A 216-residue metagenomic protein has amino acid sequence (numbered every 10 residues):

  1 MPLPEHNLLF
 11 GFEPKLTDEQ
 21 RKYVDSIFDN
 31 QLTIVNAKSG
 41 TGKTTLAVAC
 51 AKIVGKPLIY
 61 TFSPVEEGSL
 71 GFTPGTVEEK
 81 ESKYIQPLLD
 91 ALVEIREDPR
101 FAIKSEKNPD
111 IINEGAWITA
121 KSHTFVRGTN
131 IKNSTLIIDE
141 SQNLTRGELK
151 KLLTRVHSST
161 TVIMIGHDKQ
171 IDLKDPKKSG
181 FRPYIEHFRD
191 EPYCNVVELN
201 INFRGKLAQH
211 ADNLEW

Functional and structural regions predicted by a protein language model:
M1-L8: Charged, amphipathic alpha-helical linker segments immediately N-terminal to NTP-binding catalytic cores
F12-D29: N-terminal pre-P-loop "Q-motif" helix
I34-N108, L173-P192: Conserved P-loop
L46-C50, E148-R155: A short acidic, amphipathic alpha-helical/loop segment
E97, K150-I163: Conserved catalytic/switch belt of AAA+ P-loop NTPases
E114-K151: Conserved RecA-like ASCE ATPase "motif II neighborhood" in helicase/translocase motors
D139, T161-H167: Structural recognition of the conserved hydrophobic beta-strand(s) that form the central parallel beta-sheet of P-loop
Y184-W216: Conserved coupling/interface region of RecA-like P-loop/ASCE motor cores
